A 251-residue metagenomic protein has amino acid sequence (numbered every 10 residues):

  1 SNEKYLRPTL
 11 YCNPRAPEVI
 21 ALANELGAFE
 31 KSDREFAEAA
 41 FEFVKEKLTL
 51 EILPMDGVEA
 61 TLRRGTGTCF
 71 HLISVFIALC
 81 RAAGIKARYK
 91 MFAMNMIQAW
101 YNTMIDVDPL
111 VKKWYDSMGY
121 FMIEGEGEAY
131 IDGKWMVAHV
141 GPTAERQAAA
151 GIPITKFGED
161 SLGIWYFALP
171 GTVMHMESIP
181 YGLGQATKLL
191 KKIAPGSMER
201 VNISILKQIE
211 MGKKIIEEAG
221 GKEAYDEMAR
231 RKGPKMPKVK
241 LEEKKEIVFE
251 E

Functional and structural regions predicted by a protein language model:
S1-R64: Secondary-structure boundary elements
N2, L6, V19-A23, V111 (+3 more regions): Generic structural signal of hydrophobic/aromatic residues within well-ordered alpha-helices of folded domains
L10, P14, G27-K31, V44-L48 (+5 more regions): Generic secondary-structure transition motif, activating predominantly at the C-termini of alpha-helices
A16, G57, T68-H71, M104 (+1 more regions): Alpha-helix initiation/capping motif
E42, S74-Y166, V173, P180: Hydrophobic/aromatic-rich core segments of domains that either
G65, H71-F76: Active-site acidic/histidine clusters and adjacent loop/turn architecture that either coordinate catalytic ions
L162-E251: Alpha-helical and coiled-coil interaction segments, frequently adjacent to or embedded within charge-biased
